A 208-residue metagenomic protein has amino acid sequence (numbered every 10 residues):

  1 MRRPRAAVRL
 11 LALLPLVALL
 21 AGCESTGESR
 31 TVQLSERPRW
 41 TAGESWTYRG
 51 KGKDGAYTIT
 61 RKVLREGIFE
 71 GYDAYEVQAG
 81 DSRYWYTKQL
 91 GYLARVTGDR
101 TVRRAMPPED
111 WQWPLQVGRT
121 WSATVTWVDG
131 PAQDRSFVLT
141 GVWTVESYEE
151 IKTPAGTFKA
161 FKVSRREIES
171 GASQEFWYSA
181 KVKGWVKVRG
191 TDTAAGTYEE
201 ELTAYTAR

Functional and structural regions predicted by a protein language model:
M1-A12: Bacterial N-terminal signal peptides that target proteins for export
L19-G22: C-terminal motif of bacterial Sec signal peptides marking the signal peptidase cleavage site
E24-P107, W111-W113, V117, A123-R208: Acidic, serine/threonine-rich low-complexity disordered tracts
